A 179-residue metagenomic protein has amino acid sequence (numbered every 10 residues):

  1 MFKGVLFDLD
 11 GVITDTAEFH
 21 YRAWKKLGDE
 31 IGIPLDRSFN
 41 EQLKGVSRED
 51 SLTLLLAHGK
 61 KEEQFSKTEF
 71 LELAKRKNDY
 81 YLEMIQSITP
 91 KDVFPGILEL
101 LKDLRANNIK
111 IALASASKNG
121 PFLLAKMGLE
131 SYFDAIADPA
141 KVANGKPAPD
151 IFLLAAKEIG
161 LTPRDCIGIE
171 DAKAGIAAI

Functional and structural regions predicted by a protein language model:
M1-E41: Active-site neighborhood of HAD-like aspartate-dependent phosphohydrolases
H20, W24, G28, R48-L52 (+3 more regions): Hydrophobic alpha-helical core bundles mediating ligand binding, dimerization, or RNAP-core interactions
L27-G59, K67: Alpha-helical substrate-recognition element adjacent to the catalytic core
I33-L35, K61, L129, G160-L161: Helix N-cap/coil-helix junction residues
P34, H58-P95: Metal-dependent phosphoesterase signature
E83-L113: Short, acidic loop-to-helix structural element flanking the phosphoryl-transfer center in phosphate-processing enzymes
P90-K91, A114, K118-I169, K173-A177: Substrate-recognition "cap/lid" segment bordering the active-site pocket of phosphatases
